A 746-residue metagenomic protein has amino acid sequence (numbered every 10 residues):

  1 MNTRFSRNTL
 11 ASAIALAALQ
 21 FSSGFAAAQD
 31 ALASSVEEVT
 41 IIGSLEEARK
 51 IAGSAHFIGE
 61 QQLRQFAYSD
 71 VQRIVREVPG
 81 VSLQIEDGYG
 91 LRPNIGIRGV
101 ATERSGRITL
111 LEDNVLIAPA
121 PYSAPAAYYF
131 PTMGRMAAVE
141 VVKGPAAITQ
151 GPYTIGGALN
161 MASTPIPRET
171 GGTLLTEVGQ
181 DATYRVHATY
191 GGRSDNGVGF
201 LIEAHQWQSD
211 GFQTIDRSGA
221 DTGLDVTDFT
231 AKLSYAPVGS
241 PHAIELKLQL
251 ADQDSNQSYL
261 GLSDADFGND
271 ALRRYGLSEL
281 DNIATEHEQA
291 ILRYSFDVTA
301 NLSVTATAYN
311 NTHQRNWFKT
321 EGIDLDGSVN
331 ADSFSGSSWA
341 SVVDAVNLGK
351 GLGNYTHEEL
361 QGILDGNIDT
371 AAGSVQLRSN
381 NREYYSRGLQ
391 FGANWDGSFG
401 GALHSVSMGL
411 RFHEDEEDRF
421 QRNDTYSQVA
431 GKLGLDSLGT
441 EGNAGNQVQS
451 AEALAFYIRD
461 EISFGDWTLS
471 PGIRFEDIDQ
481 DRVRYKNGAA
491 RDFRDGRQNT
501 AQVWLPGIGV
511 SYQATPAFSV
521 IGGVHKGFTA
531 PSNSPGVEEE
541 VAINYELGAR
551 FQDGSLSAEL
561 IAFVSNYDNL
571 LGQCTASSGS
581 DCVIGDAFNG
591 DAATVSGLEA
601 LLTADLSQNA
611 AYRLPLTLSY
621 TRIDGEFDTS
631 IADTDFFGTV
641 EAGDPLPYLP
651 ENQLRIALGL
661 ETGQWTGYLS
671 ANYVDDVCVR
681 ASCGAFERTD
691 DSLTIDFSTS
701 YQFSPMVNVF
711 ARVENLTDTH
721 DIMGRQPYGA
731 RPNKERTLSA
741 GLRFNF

Functional and structural regions predicted by a protein language model:
V36-F66, L91-N94, I108: N-terminal periplasmic "start-of-domain" segments of outer-membrane beta-barrel proteins
Q72, R76-V115, P119: Extracytoplasmic beta-strand/coil segments of soluble accessory domains associated with Gram-negative outer-membrane
V115-K143: Short acidic/polar hinge/loop motifs at secondary-structure boundaries that mediate gating or recognition
G171, V178-Q208, Q213, R217-S258 (+2 more regions): Transmembrane beta-barrel wall of Gram-negative outer-membrane proteins
A243, E286-F318, G322-D324, S328-Y485: Face-selective signature of the C-terminal outer-membrane beta-barrel domain
S295-D297, S303-E321, Q513, S519-G523 (+3 more regions): Membrane-embedded beta-barrel scaffold of Gram-negative outer-membrane proteins
Y384, D396, G400-D415, R422 (+5 more regions): Structural signature of Gram-negative outer-membrane beta-barrels, strongest in the C-terminal barrel of TonB-dependent
W395, F399-G400, S463-D466, T515 (+5 more regions): Gram-negative outer-membrane beta-barrel transporters
